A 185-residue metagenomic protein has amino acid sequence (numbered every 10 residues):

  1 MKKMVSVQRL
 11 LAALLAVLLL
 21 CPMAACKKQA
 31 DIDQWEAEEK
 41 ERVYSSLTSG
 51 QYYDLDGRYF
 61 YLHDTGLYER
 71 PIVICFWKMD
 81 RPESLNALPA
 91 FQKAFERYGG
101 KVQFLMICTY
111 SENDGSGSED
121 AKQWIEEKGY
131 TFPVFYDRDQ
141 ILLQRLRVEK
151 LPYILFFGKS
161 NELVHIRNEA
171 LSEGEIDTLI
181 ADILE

Functional and structural regions predicted by a protein language model:
K2-L14: Bacterial N-terminal signal peptides that target proteins for export
C21-A25: C-terminal motif of bacterial Sec signal peptides marking the signal peptidase cleavage site
A30-D64: N-terminal "domain-start" segment that seeds a small globular fold
Y61-L85: Short active-site neighborhood of thiol/selenol oxidoreductases, capturing the structured segment around
V73-I74, F104, I154: Hydrophobic beta-strand anchors of alpha/beta hydrolase catalytic cores
L85-E127, Q140-Q144: Structural microenvironment flanking redox-active thiols in thiol-disulfide oxidoreductases
K122-F157: Short, internal strand/loop/helix patches that form the active-site neighborhood or redox-interaction surface
F156-E185: Thiol-/selenol-based redox modules, centered on thioredoxin-like and closely related oxidoreductase domains
